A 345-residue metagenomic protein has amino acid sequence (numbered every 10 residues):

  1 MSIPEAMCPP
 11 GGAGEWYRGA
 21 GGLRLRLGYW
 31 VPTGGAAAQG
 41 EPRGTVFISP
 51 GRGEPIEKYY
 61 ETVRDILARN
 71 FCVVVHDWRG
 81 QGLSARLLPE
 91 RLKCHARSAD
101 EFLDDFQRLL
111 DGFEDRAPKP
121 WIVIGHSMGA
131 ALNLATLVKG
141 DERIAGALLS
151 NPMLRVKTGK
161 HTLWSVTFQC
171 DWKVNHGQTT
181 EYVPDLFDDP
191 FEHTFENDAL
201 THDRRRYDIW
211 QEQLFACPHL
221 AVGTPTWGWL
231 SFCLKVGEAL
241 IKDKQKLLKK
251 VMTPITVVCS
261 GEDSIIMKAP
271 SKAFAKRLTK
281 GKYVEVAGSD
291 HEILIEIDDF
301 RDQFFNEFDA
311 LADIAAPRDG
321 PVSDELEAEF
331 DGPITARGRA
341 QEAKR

Functional and structural regions predicted by a protein language model:
M1-A36: N-terminal cap/lid segment of alpha/beta-hydrolase-fold proteins
I56, V63-P89: Conserved alpha/beta-hydrolase
T62, T253, M267-K276: Short alpha-helix in the alpha/beta-hydrolase fold that links the catalytic acid
C94-E114: Alpha/beta-hydrolase active-site loop
M128, L132-A221: Alpha/beta-hydrolase-fold enzymes
V251, V257-C259: Short beta-strand/loop motif that positions the catalytic acidic residue of the alpha/beta-hydrolase fold
E262-I266: Acidic catalytic loop of the alpha/beta-hydrolase fold
K282, A287-R345: Catalytic active-site module of serine/aspartate enzymes centered on a nucleophile-bearing elbow/loop
